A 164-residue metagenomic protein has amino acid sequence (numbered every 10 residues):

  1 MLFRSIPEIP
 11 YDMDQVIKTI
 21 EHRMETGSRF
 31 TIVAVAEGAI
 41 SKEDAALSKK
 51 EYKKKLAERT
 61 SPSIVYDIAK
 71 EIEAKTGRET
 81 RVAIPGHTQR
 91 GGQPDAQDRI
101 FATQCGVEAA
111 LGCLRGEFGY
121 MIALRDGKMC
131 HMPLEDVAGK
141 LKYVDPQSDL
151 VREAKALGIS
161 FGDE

Functional and structural regions predicted by a protein language model:
E8-P10, E37-I40, P85-R90, R125-K128: Short, ordered loop/turn segments at secondary-structure junctions
Y11-K18, G27, R59-D67, K75 (+3 more regions): Conserved active-site and cofactor/substrate-binding residues in soluble primary-metabolism enzymes
V16-E73: Oxyanion-binding "anion nests"
R29-V33, A69, E73, G77-P85 (+1 more regions): Flexible, glycine/charged-enriched surface loops at secondary-structure junctions
A45-S48, G92-I100, M132-G139: Short glycine/threonine-rich loop-to-helix capping motif typified by GTGT followed within a few residues by an Asp-Pro
K50-R59, S63, E79, R90-G106 (+2 more regions): Catalytic, metal-anchored helix/loop core of enzyme active sites in primary metabolism
D67, I122-E164: Phosphate-binding loop/pocket of nucleotide- and phosphate-handling active sites
